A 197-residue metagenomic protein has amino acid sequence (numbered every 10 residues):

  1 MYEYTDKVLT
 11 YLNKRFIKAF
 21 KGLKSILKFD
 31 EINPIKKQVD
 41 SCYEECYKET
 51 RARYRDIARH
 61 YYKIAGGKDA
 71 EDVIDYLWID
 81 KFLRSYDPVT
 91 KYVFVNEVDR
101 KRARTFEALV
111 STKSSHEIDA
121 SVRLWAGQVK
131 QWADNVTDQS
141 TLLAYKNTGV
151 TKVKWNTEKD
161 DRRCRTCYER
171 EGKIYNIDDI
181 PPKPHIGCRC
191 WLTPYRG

Functional and structural regions predicted by a protein language model:
M1-S140, T148, R196-G197: N-terminal leader/targeting and assembly helices and adjacent pre-domain segments
A120-G197: Acidic, glycine-rich two-metal-ion catalytic cores of nucleic acid-processing enzymes
